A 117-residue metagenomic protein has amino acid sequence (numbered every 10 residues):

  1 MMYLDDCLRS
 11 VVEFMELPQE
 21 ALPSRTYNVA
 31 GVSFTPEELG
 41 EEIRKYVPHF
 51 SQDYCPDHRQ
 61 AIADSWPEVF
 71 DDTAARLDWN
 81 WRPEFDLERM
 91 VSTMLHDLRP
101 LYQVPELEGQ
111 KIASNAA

Functional and structural regions predicted by a protein language model:
M1-A117: C-terminal substrate-binding subdomain of Rossmann-fold SDR/epimerase-dehydratase oxidoreductases
